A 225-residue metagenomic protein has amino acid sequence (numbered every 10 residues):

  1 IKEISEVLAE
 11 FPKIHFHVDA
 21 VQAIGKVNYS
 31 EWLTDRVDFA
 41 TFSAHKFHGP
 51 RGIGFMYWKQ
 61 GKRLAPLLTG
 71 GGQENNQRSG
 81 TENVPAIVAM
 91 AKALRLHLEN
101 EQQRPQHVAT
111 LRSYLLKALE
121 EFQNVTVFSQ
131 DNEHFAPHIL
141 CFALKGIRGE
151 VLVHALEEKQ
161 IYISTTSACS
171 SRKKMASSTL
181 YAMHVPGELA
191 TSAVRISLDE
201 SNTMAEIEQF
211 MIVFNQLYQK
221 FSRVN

Functional and structural regions predicted by a protein language model:
I1-N225: Pyridoxal 5′-phosphate
